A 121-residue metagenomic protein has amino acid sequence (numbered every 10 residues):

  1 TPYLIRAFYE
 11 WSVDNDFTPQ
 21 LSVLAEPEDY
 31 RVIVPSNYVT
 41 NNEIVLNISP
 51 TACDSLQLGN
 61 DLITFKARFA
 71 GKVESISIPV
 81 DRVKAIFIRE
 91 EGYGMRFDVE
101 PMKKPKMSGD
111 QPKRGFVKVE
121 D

Functional and structural regions predicted by a protein language model:
T1-D121: Eukaryotic intrinsically disordered, low-complexity regulatory linkers and tails enriched in Ser/Thr/Pro
